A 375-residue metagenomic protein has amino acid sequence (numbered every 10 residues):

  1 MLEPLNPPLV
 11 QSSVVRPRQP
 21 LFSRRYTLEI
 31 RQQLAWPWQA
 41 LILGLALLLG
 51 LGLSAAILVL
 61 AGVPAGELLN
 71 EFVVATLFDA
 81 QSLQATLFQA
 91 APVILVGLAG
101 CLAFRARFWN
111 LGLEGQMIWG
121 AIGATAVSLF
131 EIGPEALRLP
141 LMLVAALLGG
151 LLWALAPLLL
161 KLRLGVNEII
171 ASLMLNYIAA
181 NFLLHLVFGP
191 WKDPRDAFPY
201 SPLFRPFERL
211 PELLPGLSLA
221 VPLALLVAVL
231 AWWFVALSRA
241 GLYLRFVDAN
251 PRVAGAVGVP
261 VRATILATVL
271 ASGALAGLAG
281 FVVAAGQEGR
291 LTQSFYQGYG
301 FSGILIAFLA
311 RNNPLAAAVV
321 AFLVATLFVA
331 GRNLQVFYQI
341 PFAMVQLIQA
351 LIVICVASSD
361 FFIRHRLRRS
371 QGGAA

Functional and structural regions predicted by a protein language model:
L2-L47, A55, A231, A249 (+2 more regions): Cytosolic-side transmembrane-helix boundaries in multi-pass membrane proteins
R18, F22-L95, A136-L137: Membrane-interfacial amphipathic/re-entrant helices at transmembrane-helix boundaries
R31-L41, F104-L113, G133-F198, L237-R239 (+3 more regions): Short loop segments and helix-boundary regions at transmembrane helix junctions of multi-pass inner-membrane proteins
L43-V59, V96-G100, A121-V127, L147-L152 (+6 more regions): Hydrophobic core segments of alpha-helical transmembrane domains in multi-pass membrane transport and ion-translocation
A56-A61, E67, E71-E131, L147-I169 (+4 more regions): Single transmembrane alpha-helix segments in multi-pass membrane proteins
E168-S238, M344, Q371-A374: Transmembrane helix-bundle core of multi-pass membrane transporters and related energy-transducing complexes
L214-R290, P314-V319: Helix-loop-helix "hairpin" substructures at the membrane interface of multi-pass membrane proteins
A276, V282-A350: Transmembrane alpha-helical segments in multi-pass inner-membrane proteins
